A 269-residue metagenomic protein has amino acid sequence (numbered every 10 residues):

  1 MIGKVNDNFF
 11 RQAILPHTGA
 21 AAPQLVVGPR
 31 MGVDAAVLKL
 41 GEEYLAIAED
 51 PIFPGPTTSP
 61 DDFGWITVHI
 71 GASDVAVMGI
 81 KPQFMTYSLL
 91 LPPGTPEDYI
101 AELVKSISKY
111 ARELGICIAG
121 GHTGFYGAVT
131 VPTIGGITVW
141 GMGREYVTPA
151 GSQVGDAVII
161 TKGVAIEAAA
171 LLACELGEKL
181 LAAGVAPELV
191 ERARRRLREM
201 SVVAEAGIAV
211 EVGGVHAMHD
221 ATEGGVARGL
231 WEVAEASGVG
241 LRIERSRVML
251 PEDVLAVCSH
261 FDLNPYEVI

Functional and structural regions predicted by a protein language model:
M1-I269: Helix-biased detector of long, well-ordered alpha-helical tracts
